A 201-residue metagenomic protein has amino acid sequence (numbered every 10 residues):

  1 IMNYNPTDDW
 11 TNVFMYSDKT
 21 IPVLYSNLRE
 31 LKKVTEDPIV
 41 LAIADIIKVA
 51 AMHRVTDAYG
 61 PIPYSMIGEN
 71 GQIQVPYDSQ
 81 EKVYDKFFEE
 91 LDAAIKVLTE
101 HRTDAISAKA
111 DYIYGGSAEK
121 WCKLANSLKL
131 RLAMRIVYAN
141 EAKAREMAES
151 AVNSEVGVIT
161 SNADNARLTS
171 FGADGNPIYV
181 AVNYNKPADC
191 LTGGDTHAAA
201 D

Functional and structural regions predicted by a protein language model:
M2-I47, A51-D201: Structured, solvent-exposed acidic/aromatic patches
